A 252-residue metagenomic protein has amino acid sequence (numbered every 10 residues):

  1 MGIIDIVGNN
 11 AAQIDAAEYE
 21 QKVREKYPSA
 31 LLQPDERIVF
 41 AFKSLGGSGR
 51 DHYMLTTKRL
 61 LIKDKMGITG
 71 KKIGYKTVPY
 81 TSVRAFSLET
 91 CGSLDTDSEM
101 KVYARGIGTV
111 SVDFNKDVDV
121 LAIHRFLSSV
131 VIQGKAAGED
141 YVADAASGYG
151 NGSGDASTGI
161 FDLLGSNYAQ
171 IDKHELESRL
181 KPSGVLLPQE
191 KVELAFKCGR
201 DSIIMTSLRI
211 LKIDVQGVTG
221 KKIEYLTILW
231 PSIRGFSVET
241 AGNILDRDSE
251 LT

Functional and structural regions predicted by a protein language model:
G2-I14, E18-Y27, L45, M66-I171 (+1 more regions): Acidic, Ser/Thr- and proline-rich intrinsically disordered linker/docking segments of eukaryotic scaffolds
E25, L32, L55, H174-E175 (+2 more regions): Short, flexible segments with low predicted structural confidence
S29-A30, H52, G92, G184 (+3 more regions): Short secondary-structure boundary/capping segments
L32-S48, E175-C198, Q216: The phosphoinositide-binding surface of pleckstrin homology
E36, T56-K58, G74-P79, E190 (+2 more regions): A generic structural signal for short beta-strands and their flanking turns/coil linkers
I38, D51, K76, M100 (+4 more regions): Residue-level detector of beta-strand structural context in well-folded domains
G47-I73, L194-G220: Conserved beta-hairpin
